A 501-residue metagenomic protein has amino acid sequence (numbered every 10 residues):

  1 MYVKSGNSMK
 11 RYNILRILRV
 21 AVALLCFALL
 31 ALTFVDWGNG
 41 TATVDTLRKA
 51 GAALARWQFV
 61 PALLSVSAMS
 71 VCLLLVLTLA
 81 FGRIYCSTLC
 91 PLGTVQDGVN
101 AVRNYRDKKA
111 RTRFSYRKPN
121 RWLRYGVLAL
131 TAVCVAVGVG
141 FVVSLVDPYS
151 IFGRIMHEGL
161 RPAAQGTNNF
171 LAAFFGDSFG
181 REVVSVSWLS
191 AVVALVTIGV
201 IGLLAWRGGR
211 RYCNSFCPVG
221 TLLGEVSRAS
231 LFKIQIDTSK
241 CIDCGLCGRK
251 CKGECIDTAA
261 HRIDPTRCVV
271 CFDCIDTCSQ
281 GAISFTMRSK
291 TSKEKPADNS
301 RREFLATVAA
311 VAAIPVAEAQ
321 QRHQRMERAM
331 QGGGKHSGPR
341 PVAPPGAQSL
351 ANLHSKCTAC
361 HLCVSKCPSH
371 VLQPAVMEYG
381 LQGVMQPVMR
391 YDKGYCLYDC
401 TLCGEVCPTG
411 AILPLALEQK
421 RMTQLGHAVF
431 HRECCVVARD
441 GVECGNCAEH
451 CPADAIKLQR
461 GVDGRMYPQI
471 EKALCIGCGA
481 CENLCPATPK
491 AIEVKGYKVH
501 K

Functional and structural regions predicted by a protein language model:
Y2-H261, T266-R267, F272-K501: Non-ligating segments of multi-cofactor redox enzymes
